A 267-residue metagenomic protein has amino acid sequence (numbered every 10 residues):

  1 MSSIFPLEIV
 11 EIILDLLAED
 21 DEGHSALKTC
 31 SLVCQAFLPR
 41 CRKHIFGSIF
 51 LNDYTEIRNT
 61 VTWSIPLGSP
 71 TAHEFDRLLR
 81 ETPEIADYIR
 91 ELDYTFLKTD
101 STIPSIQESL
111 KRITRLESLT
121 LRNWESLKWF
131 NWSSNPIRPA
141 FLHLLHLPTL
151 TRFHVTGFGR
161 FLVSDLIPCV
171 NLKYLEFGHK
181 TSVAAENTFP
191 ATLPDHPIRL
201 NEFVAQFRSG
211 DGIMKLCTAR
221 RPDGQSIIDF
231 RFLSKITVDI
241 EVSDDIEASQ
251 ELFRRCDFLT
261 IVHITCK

Functional and structural regions predicted by a protein language model:
M1, E8-L17, G159-R160, C256 (+1 more regions): Leucine-rich solenoid repeat modules
S2-I103, K128: Hydrophobic regular-secondary-structure patch
L51-Y54, R122, T265: Conserved beta-strand termini and adjacent loop/short-helix elements that scaffold enzyme active sites in alpha/beta
G68-D76, T95-F258: Leucine-rich repeat
I261: Exposed substrate/partner-binding surface patches
